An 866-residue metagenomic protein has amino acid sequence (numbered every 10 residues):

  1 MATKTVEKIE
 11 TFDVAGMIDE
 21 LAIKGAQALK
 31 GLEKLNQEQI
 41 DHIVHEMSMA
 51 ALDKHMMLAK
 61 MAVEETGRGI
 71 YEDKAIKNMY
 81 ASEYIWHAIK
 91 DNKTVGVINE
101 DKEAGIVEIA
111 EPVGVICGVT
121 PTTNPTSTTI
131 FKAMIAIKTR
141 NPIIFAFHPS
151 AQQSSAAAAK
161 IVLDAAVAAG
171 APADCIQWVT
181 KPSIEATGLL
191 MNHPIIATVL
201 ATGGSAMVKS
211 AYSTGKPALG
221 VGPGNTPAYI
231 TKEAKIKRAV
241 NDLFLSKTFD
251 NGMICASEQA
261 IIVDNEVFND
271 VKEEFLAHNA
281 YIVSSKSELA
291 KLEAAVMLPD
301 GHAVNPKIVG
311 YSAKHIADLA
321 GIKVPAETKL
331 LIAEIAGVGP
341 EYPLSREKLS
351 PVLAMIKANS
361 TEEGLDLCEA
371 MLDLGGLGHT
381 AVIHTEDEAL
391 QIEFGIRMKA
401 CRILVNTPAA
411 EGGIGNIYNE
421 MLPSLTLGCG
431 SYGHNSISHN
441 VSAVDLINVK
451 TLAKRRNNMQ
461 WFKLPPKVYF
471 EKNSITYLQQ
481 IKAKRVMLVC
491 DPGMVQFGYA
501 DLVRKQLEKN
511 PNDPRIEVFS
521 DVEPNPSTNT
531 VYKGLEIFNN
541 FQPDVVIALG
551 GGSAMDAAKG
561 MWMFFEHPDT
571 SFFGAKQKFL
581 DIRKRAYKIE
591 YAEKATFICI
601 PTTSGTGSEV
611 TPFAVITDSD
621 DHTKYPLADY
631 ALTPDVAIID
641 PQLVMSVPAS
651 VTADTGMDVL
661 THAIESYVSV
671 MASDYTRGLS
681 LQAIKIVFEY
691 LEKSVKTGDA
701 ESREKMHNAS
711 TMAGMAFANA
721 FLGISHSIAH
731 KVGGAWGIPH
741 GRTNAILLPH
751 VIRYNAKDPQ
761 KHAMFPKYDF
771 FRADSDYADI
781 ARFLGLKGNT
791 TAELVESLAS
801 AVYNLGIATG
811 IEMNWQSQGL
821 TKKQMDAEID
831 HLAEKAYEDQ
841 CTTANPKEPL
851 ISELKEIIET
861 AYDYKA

Functional and structural regions predicted by a protein language model:
A2-V107, I135: N-terminal Rossmann-like NAD(P)+-binding subdomain of aldehyde/semialdehyde dehydrogenases
T5, F12, I130, V208-I332 (+1 more regions): ALDH superfamily catalytic-core signature
K93, A158, N529-Q642: Glycine/threonine-rich beta-strand-loop-alpha-helix active-site module that forms ligand/phosphate-binding
V97-R238: Rossmann-like NAD(P) dinucleotide-binding subdomain of oxidoreductase/dehydrogenase enzymes
A277, V610-A720: Carboxylate- and glycine-rich phosphate/diphosphate-binding segment that chelates Mg2+/Mn2+
I322-N458: Conserved C-terminal structural/oligomerization subdomain of aldehyde/semialdehyde dehydrogenase
M459-V545, Q816: ATP/NTP phosphate-donor binding region
A735-Q824, Y864: Gly/Pro-rich interdomain helix-loop hinge
